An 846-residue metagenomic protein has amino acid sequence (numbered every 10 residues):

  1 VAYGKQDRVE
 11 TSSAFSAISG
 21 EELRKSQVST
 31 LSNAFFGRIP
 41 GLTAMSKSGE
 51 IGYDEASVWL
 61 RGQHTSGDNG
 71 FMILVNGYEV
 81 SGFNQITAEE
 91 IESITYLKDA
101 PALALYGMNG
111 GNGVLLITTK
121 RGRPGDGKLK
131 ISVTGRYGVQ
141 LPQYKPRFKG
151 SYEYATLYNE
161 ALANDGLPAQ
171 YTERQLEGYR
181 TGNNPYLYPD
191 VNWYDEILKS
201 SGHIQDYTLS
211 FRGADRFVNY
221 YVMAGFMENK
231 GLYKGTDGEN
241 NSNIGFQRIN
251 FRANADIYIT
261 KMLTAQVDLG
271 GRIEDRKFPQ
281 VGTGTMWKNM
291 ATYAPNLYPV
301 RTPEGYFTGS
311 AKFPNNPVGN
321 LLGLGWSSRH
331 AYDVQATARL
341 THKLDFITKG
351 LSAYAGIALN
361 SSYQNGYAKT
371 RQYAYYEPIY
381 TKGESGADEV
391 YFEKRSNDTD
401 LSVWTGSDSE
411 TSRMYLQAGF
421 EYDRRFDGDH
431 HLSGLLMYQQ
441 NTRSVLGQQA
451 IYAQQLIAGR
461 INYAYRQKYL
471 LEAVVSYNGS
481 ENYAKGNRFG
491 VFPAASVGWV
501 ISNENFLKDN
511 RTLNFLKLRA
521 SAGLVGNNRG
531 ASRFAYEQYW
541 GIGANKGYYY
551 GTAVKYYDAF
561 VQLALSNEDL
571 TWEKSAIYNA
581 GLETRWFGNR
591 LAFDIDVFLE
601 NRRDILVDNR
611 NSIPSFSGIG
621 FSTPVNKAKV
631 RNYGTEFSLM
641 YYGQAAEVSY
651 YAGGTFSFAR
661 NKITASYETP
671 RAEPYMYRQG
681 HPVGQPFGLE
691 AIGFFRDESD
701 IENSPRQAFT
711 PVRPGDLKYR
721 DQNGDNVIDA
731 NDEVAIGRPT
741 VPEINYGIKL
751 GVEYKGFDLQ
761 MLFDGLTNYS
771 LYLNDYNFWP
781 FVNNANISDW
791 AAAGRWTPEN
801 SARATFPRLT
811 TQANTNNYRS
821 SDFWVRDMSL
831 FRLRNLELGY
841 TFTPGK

Functional and structural regions predicted by a protein language model:
V1-F251, A265, N723: Short, small/polar-rich motifs associated with maturation and membrane association, primarily at protein termini
L23, G70, N254-I273, P279-G282 (+6 more regions): Extracellular/periplasmic, surface-exposed regions of secreted and cell-surface proteins
S32-A34, S622-R631, P670-L689, A735-G747 (+3 more regions): C-terminal extracellular loops and terminal segments of Gram-negative outer membrane beta-barrel proteins
Y78-G122, D126, Y144-F148, D190-T208 (+13 more regions): Outer-membrane beta-barrel proteins
S132-N184, V281-G282, A628, Y642-T740 (+1 more regions): Conserved small-residue
Q170, A294, P299-T302, G319 (+2 more regions): Extracytoplasmic gating/loop element in the C-terminal half of outer-membrane beta-barrel translocons and assembly
P739-Y772: Glycine-rich, aromatic-lined ligand/substrate-binding cores of catalytic and carbohydrate-binding domains
